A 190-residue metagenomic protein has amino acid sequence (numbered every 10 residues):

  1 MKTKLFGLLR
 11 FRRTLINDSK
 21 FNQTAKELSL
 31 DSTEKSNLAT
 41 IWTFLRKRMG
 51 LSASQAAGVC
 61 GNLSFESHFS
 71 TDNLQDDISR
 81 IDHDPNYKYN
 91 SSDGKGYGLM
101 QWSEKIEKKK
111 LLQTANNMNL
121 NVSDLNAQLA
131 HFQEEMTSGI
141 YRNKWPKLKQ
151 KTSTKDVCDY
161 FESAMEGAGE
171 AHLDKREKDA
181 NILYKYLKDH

Functional and structural regions predicted by a protein language model:
M1-C60, P85-Y87, E170-H190: Extracellular cell-wall/glycan-interacting regions and their flexible linkers
K2-L5, L15-K20, K108-A127, E134-H190: Non-catalytic cell-wall polysaccharide-engagement segments
F21-S36, T40, R48, S67-K149: Peptidoglycan-targeting cell-wall enzymes and recognition modules
A53-S70, D77, E162: Short, functionally critical alpha-helical segments immediately adjacent to catalytic or ligand/cofactor-binding
A56-C60, G96-L99, C158: Extracellular structured ligand-interaction cores
